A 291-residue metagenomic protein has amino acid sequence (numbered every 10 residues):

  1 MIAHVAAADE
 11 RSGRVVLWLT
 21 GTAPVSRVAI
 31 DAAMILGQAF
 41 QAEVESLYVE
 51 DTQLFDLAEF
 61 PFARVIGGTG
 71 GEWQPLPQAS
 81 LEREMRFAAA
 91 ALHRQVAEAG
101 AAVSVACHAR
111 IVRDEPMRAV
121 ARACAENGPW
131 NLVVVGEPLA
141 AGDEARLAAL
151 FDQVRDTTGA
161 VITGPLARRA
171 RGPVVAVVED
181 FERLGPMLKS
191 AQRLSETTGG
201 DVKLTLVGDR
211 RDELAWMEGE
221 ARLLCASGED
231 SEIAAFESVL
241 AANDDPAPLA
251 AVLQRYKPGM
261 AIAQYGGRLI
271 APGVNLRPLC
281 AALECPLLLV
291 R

Functional and structural regions predicted by a protein language model:
I2-A3, I30-A32, A109, A119-R171 (+1 more regions): Gly/Ser-rich helix-loop-strand patches that form or flank binding pockets for ribonucleotide-derived cofactors
I2-L76, G172-V239, P258, A282 (+1 more regions): Small/aliphatic-rich secondary-structure junction motif
A33, V96, V120-A121, A191 (+3 more regions): Aromatic/hydrophobic pocket-lining residues that form π-stacking "cages" and hydrophobic walls in ligand
G71-A88: A short acidic, glycine-rich active-site loop that binds or catalyzes chemistry on phosphate/adenosine moieties
A88-H93, L147, E218-E220: Well-ordered, non-membrane alpha-helical segments in soluble/globular domains
L92-H108, G228: A structural motif corresponding to the C-terminal end of an alpha-helix and its immediate exit/capping segment
A106, I111-A119, A242-P246: Charged docking surfaces used in two-component/phosphorelay signaling
H108-V112, A140-G142, D180, E237-A241: Short, flexible loop segments at the rims of nucleotide/cofactor-binding pockets, characterized by
